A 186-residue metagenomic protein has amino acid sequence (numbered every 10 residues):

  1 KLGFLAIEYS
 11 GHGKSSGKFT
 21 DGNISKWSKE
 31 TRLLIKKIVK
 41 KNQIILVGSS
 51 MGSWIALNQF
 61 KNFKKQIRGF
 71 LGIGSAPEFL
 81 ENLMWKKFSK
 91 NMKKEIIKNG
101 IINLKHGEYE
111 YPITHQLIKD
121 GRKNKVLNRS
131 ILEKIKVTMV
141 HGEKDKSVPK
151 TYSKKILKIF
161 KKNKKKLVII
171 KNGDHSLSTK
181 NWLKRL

Functional and structural regions predicted by a protein language model:
K1-S16: Conserved alpha/beta-hydrolase
G3, Q43-I45, G69: Structural signature of beta-strand start/N-cap positions in the alpha/beta core of ABC transporter nucleotide-binding
H12-I38: Catalytic nucleophile-loop/oxyanion-hole region of alpha/beta-hydrolase and closely related hydrolase-like folds
K41-Q43, I135-K136: Short coil/turn segments at beta-strand junctions that form active-site/ligand-binding loops
L46-G48, I73: Short beta-strand immediately N-terminal to the catalytic nucleophile in serine-hydrolase-like folds
G48-A56: Gly/Ala-rich beta-loop-alpha elbow adjacent to hydrolase catalytic centers
W54, Q66-K165, I169, D174-L186: The alpha/beta-hydrolase serine catalytic core
Q59-F60: Aromatic pocket-lining residues of Rossmann-like dinucleotide-binding sites
